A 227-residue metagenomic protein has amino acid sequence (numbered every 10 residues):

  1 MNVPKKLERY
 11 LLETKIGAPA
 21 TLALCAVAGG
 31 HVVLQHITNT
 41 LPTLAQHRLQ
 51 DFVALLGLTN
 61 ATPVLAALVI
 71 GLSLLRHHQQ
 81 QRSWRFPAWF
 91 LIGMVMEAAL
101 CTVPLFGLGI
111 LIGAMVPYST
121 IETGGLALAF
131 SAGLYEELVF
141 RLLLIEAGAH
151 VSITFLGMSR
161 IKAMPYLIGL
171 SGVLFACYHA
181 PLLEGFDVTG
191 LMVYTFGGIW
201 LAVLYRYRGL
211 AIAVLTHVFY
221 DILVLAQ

Functional and structural regions predicted by a protein language model:
N2-Y10, H36-A54, T62-M94: Membrane-helix interface linkers and caps
E13, A67-E97, L142-I145, K162 (+2 more regions): N-terminal membrane-targeting hydrophobic helices
E13-V32, E97-C101, L167-L174: Alpha-helical transmembrane segments
K15-P19, N60-V64, F90-M94, A98 (+4 more regions): Residue-level signature of transmembrane alpha-helical entry/exit and packing/kink sites in multi-pass membrane
P19-T43, F106-G113: Alpha-helical transmembrane segments of multi-pass membrane proteins
Q46-V53, H77-L138, A149-M158: Juxtamembrane helix-loop-helix connectors linking adjacent transmembrane helices in multi-pass membrane enzymes
A54-L68, S131-F140: Hydrophobic alpha-helical transmembrane segments
E122-Q227: Transmembrane helix-loop-helix hairpins at the membrane interface of multi-pass integral membrane proteins
